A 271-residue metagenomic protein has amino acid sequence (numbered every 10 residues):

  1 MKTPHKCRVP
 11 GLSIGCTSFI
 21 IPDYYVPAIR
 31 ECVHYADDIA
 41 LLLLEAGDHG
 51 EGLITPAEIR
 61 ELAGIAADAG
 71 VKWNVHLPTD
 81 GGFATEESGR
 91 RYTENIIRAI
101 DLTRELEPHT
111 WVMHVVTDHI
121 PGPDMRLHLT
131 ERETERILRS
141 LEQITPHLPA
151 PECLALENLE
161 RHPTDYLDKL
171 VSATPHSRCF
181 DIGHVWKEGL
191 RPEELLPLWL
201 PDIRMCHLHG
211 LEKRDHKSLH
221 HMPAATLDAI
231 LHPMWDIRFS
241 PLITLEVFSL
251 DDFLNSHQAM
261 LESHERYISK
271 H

Functional and structural regions predicted by a protein language model:
M1-R98, K270-H271: N-terminal pre-domain/capping segments
K2-S13, P27-E31, G82-T85, T93 (+2 more regions): Histidine-acidic metal/acid-base catalytic patches
L12-S18, D37-L41, W73-L77, W111-M113 (+4 more regions): Hydrophobic faces of well-ordered beta-strands that scaffold small-molecule active sites in alpha/beta enzyme cores
T17-I21, L42-A46, P78-G82, V116-D118 (+4 more regions): Active-site beta-loop-alpha junctions enriched in small/polar residues
Y35, A69, A150-P151, T174 (+1 more regions): Structured helix-beta-strand junction loops
G47-G50, G81-E86, H119-M125, K213-S218: A short acidic, helix-capping loop that chelates divalent metal ions and anchors anionic groups
I59-H76, E135-H147, D228-M234: Alpha-helix-loop-beta-strand connector modules within alpha/beta enzyme cores
A84-S177, S240, I268-H271: Active-site acidic/histidine proton-transfer and metal-coordination neighborhood in alpha/beta enzyme cores
